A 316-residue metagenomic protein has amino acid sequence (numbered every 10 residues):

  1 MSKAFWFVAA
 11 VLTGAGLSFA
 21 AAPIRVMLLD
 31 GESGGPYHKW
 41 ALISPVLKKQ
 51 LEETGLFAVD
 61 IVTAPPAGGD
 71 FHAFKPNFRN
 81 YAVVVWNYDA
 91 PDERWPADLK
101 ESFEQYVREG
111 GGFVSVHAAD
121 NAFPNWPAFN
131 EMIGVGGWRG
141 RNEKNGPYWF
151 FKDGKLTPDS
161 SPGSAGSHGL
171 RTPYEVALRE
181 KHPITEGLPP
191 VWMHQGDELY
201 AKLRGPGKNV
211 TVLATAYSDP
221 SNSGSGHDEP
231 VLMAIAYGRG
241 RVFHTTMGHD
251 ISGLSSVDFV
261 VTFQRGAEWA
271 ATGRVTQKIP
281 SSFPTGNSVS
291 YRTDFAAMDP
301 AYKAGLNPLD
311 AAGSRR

Functional and structural regions predicted by a protein language model:
M1-F5: Positively charged n-region of N-terminal signal peptides that target proteins for export
W6-G16: Bacterial N-terminal signal peptides
A21-I24, H38-A41, K49, E53-T54 (+3 more regions): Extracellular ligand-binding/catalytic regions of CAZymes and related secreted enzymes and adhesion modules
R25-F123: Helical hinge/lid and interdomain linker segments adjacent to catalytic or ligand-binding clefts that mediate domain
E52, A58, F150-G238, M298-D299 (+1 more regions): Catalytic beta-strand/loop cores that center a nucleophilic Ser/Cys/Thr and support acyl-enzyme chemistry
E93-E186: A glycine-rich, often tryptophan-bearing local segment used as a flexible ligand/cofactor-contacting loop or short
G110-V114, L213, F243: Structural detector of well-ordered beta-strand residues that form the stable sheet scaffold of enzyme domains
F129-M132, M193-V210, M247, V260-V275: Oxidoreductase and adenylate-handling cofactor-binding alpha/beta cores
